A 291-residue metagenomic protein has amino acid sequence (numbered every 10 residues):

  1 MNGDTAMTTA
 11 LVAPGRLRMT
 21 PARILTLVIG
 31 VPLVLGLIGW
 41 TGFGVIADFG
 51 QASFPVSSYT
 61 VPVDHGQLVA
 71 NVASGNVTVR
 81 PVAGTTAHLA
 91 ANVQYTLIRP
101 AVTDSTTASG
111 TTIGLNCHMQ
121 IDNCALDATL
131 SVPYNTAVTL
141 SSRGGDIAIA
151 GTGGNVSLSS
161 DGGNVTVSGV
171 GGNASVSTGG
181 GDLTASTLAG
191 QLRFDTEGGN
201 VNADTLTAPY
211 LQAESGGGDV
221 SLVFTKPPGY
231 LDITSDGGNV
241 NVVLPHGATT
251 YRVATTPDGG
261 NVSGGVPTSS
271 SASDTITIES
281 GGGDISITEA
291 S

Functional and structural regions predicted by a protein language model:
M1-L25: Terminal targeting segments of Actinobacterial cell-envelope proteins
R23-F43: Hydrophobic membrane-insertion alpha-helices, especially the h-region of bacterial N-terminal signal peptides
G44-T112, D127-A137, D146-G151, N155 (+2 more regions): Short linear S-[DN]-x-LW-Φ motif typified by the pepsin-like aspartic protease active-site region
S57-T60, N76-P81, A101-T103, D127-S131 (+8 more regions): Short, T/G/N/S-enriched strand-turn elements that build extracellular solenoid repeat scaffolds
D64, A73, T107-S109, R143 (+11 more regions): Structural motif
L68, A137-L140, V156, L211 (+1 more regions): All-beta strand scaffolds that present successive hydrophobic residues in beta-strands
T112-G198, D204: Non-cytosolic head/periplasmic domains of membrane-anchored proteins
L183-S291: Short, surface-exposed interaction patches in beta-rich subdomains that mediate adhesion/assembly near membranes
